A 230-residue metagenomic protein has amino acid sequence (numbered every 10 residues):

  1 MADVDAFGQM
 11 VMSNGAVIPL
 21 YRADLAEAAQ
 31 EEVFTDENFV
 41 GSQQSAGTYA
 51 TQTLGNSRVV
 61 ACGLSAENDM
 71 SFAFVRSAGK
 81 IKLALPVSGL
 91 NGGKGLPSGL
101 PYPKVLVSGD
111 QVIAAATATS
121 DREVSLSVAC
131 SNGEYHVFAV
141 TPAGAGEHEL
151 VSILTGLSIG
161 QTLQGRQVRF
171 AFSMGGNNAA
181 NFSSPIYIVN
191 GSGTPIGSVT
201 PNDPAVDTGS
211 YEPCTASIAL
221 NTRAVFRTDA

Functional and structural regions predicted by a protein language model:
A2-A230: Beta-strand-centric surfaces of beta-sandwich/beta-rich domains
